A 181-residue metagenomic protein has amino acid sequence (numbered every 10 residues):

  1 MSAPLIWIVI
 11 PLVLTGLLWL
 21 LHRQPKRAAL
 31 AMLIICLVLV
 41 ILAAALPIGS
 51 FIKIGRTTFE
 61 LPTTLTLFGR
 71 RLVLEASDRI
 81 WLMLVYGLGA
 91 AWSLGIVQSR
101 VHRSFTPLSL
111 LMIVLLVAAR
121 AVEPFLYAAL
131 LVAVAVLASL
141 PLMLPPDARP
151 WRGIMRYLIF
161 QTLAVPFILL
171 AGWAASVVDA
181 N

Functional and structural regions predicted by a protein language model:
S2-L5, V13-P107: Transmembrane helix-loop-helix hairpins at membrane boundaries of multipass inner-membrane proteins
W7-I8, T162: Hydrophobic alpha-helical transmembrane segments of integral membrane proteins, especially lipid-exposed positions
V9-V13, V38, L130-A135: Membrane-embedded alpha-helical segments of multi-pass membrane proteins, especially the transmembrane helices
I10, L74, E123: Single, functionally critical "micro-switch" positions that shape active/binding sites and transmembrane helices
K26, P107-L111, L115-N181: Alpha-helical multi-pass transmembrane bundles of energy-transducing inner-membrane proteins
